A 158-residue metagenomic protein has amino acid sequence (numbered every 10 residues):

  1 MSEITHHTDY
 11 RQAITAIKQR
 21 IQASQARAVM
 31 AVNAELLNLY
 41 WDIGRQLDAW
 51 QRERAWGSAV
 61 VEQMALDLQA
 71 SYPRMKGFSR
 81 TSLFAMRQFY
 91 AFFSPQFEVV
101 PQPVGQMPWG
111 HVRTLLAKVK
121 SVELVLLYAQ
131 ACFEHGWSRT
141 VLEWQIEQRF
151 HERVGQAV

Functional and structural regions predicted by a protein language model:
M1-V158: Basic, low-complexity intrinsically disordered segments
